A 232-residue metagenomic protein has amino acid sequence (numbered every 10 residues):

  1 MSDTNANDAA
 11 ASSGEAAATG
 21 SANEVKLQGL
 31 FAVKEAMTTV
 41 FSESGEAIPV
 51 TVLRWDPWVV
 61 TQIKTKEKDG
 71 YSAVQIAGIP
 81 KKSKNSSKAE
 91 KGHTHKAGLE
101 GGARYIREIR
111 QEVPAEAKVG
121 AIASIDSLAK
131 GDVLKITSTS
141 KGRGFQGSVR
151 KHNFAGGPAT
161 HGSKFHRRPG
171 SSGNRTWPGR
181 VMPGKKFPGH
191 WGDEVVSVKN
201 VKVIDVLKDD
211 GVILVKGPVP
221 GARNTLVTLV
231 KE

Functional and structural regions predicted by a protein language model:
M1-E232: Extended basic (Lys/Arg/His-rich) segments that typically form rRNA-contacting surfaces in ribosomal proteins
